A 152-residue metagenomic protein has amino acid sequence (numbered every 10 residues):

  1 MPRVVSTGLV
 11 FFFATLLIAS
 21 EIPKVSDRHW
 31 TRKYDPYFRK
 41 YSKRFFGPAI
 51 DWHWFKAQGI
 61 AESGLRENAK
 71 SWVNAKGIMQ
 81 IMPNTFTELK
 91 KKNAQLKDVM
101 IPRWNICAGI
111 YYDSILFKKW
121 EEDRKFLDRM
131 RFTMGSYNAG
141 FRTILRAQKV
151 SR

Functional and structural regions predicted by a protein language model:
M1-L9: N-terminal Sec-pathway targeting helices
V10-S20: Hydrophobic h-region of N-terminal signal peptides that target proteins for export in Gram-negative bacteria
S20-R152: Catalytic glycan-binding domains that act on GlcNAc-containing polysaccharides
